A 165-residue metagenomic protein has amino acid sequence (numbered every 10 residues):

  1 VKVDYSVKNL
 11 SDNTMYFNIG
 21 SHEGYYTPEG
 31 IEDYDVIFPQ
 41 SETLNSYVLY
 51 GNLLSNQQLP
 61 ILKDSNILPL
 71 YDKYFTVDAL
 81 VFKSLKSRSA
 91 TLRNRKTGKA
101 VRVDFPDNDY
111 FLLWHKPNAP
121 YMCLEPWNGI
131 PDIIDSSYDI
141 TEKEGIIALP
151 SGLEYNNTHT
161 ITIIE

Functional and structural regions predicted by a protein language model:
V1-F17, S21-E23: Acidic, contiguous internal or C-terminal segments within carbohydrate-active enzymes that form a structured patch used
V1-K2, D12-T14, I31, A119 (+1 more regions): Coil-to-beta-strand transition motifs
Y5, I147-I164: Short Pro-Gly-centered flexible turn/kink motifs
N9-S11, E23-T27, I161-E165: Beta-strand elements of well-folded, non-transmembrane domains
T14-Y16, G24-F105: Active-site/ligand-binding surface loops and adjacent short beta/alpha elements that line catalytic pockets across
H22, L124, G152: A residue-level signal for conserved active-site and pocket-lining positions in enzyme catalytic cores
N94-D135: Glycine-rich active-site loops that engage anionic ligands at enzyme catalytic sites
I140-G145: Short alpha-helix capping/helix-loop boundary micro-motifs
